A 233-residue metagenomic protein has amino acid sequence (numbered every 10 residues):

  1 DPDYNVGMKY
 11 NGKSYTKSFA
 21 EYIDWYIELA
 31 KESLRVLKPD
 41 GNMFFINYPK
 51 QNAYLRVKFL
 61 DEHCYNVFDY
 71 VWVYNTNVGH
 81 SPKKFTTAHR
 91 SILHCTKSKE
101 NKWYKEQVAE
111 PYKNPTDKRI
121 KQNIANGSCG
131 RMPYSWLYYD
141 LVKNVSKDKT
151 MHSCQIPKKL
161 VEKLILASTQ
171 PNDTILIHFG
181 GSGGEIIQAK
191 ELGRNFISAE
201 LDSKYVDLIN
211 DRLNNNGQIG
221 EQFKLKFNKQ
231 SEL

Functional and structural regions predicted by a protein language model:
D1-A199, S203-L208: Core catalytic lobe of class I
N210-L233: S-adenosyl-L-methionine
